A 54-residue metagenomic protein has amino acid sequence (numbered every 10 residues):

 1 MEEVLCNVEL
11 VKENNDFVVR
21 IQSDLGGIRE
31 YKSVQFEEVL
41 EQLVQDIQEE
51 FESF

Functional and structural regions predicted by a protein language model:
M1-N7: Charged, amphipathic alpha-helical segments
V8, K12, Q48-F51: N-terminal regions of proteins, emphasizing targeting and processing segments when present
E9-I28: Short aromatic-glycine-(Arg/Gly/Cys) micro-motifs in beta-strand/loop hairpins
V34-S53: A short, charged, amphipathic alpha-helix used as a generic interaction element across diverse proteins
